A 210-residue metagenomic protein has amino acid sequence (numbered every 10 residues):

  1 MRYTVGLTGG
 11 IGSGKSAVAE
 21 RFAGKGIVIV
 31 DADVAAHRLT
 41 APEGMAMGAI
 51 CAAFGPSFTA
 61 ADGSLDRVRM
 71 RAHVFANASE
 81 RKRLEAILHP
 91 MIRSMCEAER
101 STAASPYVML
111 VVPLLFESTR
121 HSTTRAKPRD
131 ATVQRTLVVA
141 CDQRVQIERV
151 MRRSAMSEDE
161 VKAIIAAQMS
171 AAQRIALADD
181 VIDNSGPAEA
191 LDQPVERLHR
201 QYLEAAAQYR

Functional and structural regions predicted by a protein language model:
M1-V34: Walker A (P-loop) phosphate-binding motif
G14, D33, L84, M109 (+3 more regions): Residue-level signal for inorganic ion chemistry
K25, F54, A131-V133, L177-A178: Short, structured coil segments at secondary-structure junctions
K25, M47-C51, Q143-M151, E158 (+1 more regions): An amphipathic alpha-helix signature
V28, V34, R135, D179-D180: Well-ordered beta-strand positions
V34-Y107: ATP-dependent small-molecule kinase phosphotransfer cores that center on conserved nucleotide phosphate-binding segments
I92-C96, A104, H121-P128, R152-A205 (+1 more regions): Small-molecule kinase domains that catalyze NTP-dependent phosphoryl transfer to phosphate-bearing small molecules
R93-S101, Y107-R152: ATP-dependent NMP and nucleoside kinases share a basic, alpha-helical "lid"
